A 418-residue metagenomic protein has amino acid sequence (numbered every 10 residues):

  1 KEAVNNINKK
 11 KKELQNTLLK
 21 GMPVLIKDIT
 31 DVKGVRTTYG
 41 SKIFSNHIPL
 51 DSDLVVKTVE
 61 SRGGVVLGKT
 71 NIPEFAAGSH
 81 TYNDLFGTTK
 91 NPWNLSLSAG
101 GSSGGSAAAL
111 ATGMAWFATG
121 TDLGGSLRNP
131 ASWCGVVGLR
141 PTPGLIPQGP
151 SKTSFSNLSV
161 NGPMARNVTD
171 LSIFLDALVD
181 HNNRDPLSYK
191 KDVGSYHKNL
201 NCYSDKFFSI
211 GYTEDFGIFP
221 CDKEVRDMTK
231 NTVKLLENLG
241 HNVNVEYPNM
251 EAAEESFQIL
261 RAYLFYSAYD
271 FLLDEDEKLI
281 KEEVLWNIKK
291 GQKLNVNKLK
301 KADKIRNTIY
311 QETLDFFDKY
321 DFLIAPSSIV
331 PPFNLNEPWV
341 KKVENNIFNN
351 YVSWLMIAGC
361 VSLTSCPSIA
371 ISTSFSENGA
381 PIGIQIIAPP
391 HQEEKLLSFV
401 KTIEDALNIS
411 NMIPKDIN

Functional and structural regions predicted by a protein language model:
K1-I48, A76-G78, V193-Y196, L200-N201 (+4 more regions): Short, well-ordered alpha-helical
N6-K9, Y189-Y196, D303-Q311, N350-Y351: Short gly/ser/thr-rich secondary-structure transition/capping motifs
L19-N161, D215, S327-N346: Short glycine/serine-rich loop/turn segments
L19-Y39, N201-T213, L260-L314, P326-V330 (+2 more regions): Short helix-loop capping/hinge segments that flank enzyme active sites or metal/cofactor-binding pockets
K57, S61, A111-F219, K230-L239 (+5 more regions): Structural helix-boundary/capping segments
L67, N242-Y247: General small-molecule cofactor/ligand-binding pocket signal
K223-V225, E254-L264, N334-V340: Short glycine/threonine-rich loop-to-helix capping motif typified by GTGT followed within a few residues by an Asp-Pro
Y351-T364: Hydrophobic alpha-helical segments in the ANL/AMP-binding
